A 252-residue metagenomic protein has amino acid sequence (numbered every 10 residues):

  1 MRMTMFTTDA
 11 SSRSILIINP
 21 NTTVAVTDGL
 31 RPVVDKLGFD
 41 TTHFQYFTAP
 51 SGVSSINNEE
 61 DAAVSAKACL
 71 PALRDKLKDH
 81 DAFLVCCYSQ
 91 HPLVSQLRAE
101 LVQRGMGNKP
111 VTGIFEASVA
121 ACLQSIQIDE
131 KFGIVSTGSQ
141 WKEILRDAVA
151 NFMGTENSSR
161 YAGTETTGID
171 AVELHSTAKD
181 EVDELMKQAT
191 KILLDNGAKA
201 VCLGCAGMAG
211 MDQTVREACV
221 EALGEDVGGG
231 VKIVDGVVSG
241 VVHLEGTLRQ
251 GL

Functional and structural regions predicted by a protein language model:
M1-S14, Q103, G224-V227, R249-L252: Eukaryotic N-terminal low-complexity, Ser/Thr- and Lys/Arg-rich leader segments that predominantly function as
T4-L37: N-terminal beta1-alpha1 ligand-phosphate binding loop
I18-P20, F47, I134-T137: Short hydrophobic segments within beta-strands
H43-P71, A171-A178: N-terminal beta-loop-helix "entrance" segment that forms/cooperates in small-molecule cofactor or anionic ligand
A63-D79, E184-K199: Short, well-structured alpha-helical segments in soluble
H80-Q96, I114-F115, K199-G210: N-terminal glycine-rich "phosphate-gripper" loop used for MgATP/nucleotide binding and carboxylate activation
L97-I126, A218-L244: Short, acidic/small-residue loops that bind anionic groups at enzyme active sites
V135-M211: Active-site rim beta-loop-alpha module in soluble metabolic enzymes
